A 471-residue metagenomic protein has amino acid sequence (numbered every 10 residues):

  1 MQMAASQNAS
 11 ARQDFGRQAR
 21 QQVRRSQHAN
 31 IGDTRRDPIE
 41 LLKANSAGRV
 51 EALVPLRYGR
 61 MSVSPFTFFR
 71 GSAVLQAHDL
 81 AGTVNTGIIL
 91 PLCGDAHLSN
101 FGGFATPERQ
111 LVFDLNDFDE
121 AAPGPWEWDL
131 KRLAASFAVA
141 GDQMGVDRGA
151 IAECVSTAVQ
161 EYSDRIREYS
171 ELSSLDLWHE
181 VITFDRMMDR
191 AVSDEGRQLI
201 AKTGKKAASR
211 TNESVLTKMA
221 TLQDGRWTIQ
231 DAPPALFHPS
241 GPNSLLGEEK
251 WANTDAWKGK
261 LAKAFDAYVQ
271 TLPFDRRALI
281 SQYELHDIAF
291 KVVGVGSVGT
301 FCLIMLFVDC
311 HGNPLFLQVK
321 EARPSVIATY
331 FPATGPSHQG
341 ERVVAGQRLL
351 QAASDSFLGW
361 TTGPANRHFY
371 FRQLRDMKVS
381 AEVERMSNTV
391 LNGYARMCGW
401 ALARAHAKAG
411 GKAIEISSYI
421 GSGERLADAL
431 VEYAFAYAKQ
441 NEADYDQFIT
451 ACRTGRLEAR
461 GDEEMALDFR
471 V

Functional and structural regions predicted by a protein language model:
A5-C93, L98-T211, A264-E458, F469-V471: Conserved ATP-binding subdomain of kinase catalytic cores across diverse folds
I182-K260: Long, low-complexity segments enriched in small/aliphatic residues
